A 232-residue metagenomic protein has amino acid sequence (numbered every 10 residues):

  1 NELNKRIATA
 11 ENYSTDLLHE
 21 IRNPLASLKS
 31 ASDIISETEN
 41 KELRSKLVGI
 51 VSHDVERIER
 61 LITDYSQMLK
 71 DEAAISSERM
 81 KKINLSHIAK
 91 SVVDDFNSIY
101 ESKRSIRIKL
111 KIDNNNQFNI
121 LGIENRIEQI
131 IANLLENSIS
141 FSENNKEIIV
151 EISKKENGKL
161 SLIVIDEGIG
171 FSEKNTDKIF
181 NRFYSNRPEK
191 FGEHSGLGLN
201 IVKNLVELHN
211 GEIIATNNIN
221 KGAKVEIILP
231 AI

Functional and structural regions predicted by a protein language model:
H53-I58: Short alpha-helical segment of the dimerization/phosphotransfer core of two-component systems
A73-E78, Q117-G122: Conserved micro-motifs of the catalytic ATP-binding
R79-D94: A conserved beta-strand-to-alpha-helix junction within the catalytic ATP-binding
S138-I139: Short helix-loop "hinge" at the ATP-lid/N-box region of the Bergerat-fold HATPase_c
F171-F183: Short conserved segment of the HATPase_c
G198, V202: Short alpha-helical Gxxx[C/S/T] motif in the catalytic ATP-binding
G211-E212: Conserved glycine-rich
